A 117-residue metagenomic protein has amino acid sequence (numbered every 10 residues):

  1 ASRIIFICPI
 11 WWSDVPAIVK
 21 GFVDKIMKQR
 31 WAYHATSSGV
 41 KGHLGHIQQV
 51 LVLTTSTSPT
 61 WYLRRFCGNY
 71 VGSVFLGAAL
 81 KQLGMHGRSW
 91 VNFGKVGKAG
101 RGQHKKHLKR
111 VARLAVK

Functional and structural regions predicted by a protein language model:
A1-L76: Helix-loop-strand module that forms the ligand-binding subsite of alpha/beta enzymes
R65-N69, S73-K117: Glycine-rich phosphate/pyrophosphate-binding loop and the adjoining helix
